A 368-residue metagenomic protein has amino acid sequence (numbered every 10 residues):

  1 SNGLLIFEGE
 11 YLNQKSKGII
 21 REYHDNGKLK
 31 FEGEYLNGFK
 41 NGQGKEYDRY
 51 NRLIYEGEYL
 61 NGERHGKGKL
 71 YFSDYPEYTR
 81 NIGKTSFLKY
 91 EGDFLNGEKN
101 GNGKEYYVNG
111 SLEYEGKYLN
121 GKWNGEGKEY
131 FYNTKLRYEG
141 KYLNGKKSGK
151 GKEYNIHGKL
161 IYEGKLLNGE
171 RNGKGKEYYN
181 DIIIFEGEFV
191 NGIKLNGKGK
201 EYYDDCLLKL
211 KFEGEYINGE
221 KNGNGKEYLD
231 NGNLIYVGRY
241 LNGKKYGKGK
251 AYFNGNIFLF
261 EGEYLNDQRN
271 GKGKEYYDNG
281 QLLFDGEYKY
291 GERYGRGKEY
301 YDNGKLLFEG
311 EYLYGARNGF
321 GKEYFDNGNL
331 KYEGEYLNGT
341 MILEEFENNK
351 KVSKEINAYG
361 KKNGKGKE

Functional and structural regions predicted by a protein language model:
S1-E368: Glycine/tyrosine- and acidic-biased, solvent-exposed loop/turn segments at the edges of beta-strands
